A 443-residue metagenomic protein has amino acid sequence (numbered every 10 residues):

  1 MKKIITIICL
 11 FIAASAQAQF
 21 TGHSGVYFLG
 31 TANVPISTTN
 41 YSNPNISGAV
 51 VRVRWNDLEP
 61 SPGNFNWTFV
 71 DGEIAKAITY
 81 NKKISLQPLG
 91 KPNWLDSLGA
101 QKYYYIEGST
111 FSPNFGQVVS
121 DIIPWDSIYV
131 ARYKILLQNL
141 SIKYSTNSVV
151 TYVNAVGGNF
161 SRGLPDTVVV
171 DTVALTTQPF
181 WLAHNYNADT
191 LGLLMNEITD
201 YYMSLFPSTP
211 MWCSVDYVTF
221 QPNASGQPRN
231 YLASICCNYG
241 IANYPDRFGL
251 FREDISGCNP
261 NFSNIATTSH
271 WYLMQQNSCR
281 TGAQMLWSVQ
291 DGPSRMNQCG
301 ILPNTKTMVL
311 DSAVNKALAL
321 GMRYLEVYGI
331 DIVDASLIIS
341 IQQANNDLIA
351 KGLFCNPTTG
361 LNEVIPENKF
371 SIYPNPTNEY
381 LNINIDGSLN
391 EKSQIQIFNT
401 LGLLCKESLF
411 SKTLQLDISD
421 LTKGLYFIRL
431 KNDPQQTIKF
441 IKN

Functional and structural regions predicted by a protein language model:
I4-A14: Sec-dependent N-terminal signal peptides
T6, V364-N443: C-terminal outer-membrane/trafficking sorting elements
Q19-G48, R52: Boundary/entry segment of secreted carbohydrate-active catalytic domains
H23-Y27, S47-V50, K83-S85, V150-N154 (+4 more regions): Structural preference for beta-strand elements that scaffold enzyme active sites
T31-Y41, N66-E73, M195-T199, Q227-C237 (+1 more regions): Alpha-helical scaffolding within the catalytic cores of extracellular/periplasmic polymer-degrading hydrolases
T39-S112, N139-K143, A188-Y201, F206 (+1 more regions): Aromatic-lined substrate-binding rim segments of carbohydrate-active enzymes
S85, L89, N93-W94, I241-P357: Substrate-binding cleft of secreted/luminal carbohydrate-active enzymes
L89, T110-S263: Polysaccharide-binding and catalytic clefts of secreted carbohydrate-active enzymes
